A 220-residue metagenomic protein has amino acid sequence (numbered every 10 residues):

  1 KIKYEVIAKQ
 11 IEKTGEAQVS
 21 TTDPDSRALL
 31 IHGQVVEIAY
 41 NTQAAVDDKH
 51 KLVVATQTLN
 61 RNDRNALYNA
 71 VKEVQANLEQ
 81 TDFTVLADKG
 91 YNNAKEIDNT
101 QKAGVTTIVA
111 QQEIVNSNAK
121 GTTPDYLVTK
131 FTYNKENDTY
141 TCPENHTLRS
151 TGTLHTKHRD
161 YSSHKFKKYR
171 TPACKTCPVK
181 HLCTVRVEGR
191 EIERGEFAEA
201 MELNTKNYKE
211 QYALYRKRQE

Functional and structural regions predicted by a protein language model:
K1-E220: Anion-binding and metal-coordination hotspots
